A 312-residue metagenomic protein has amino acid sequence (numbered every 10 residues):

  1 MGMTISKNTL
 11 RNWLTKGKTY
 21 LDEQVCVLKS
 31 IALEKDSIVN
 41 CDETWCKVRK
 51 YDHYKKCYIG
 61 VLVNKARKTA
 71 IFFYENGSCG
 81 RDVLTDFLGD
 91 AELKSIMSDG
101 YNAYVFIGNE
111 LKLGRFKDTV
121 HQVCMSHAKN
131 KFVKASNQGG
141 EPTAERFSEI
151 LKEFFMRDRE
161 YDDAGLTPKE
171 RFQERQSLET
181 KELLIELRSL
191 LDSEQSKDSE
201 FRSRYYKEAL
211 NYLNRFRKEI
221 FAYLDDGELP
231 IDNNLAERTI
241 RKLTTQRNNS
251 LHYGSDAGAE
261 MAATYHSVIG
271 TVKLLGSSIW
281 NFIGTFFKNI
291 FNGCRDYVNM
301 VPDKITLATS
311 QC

Functional and structural regions predicted by a protein language model:
M1-C312: Catalytic center-proximal scaffold of phosphoryl-transfer enzymes
